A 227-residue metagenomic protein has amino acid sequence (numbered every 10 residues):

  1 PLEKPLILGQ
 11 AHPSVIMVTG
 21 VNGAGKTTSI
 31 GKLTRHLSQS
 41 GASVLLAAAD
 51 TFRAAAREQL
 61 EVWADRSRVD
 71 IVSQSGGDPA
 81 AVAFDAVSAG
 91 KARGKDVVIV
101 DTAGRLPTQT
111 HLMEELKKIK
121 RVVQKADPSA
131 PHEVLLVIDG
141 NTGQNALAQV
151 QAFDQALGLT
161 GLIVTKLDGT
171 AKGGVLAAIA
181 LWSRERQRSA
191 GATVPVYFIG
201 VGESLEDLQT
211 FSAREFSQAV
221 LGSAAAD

Functional and structural regions predicted by a protein language model:
P1-T51, A55-G76, A80-V100: Primarily NTPase-proximal linker/entry elements flanking Walker-type ATP/GTP-binding cores
Q59, P79-R93, P107-G222: Conserved catalytic-core segment of NTP-binding enzymes
A103-R105: Short glycine-rich anion-binding loops that position phosphate/pyrophosphate groups of nucleotides and phosphorylated
